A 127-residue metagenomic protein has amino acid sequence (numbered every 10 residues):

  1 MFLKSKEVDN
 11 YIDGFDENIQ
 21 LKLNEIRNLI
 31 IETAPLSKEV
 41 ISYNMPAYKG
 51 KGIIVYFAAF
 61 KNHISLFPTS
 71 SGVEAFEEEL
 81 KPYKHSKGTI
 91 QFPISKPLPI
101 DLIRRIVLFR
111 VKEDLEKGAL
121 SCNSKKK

Functional and structural regions predicted by a protein language model:
M1-K127: Charge-dense, helix-prone N-terminal extensions
